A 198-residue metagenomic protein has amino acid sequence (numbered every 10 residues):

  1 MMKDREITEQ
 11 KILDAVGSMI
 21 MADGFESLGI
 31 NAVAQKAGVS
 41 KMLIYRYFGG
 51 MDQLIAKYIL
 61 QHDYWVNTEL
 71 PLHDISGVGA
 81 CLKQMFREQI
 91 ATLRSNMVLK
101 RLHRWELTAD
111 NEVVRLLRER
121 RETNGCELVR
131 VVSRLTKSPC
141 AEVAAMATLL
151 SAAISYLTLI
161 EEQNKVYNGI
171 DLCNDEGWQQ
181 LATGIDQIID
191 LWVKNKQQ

Functional and structural regions predicted by a protein language model:
M1-D23, S27-K36, Q53-A56, T68: Basic, helix-initiating cap at the start of DNA-binding domains
A37-F48: Short hydrophobic/aromatic patch on the recognition helix
L54-H62, L117: Alpha-helical DNA-contacting segments of helix-turn-helix folds
V66, L70, M97-R101, I154-V166: Short amphipathic alpha-helical interaction/hinge segments
V66-L72, N111-K137, A144-A145, Q179-T183: Amphipathic alpha-helical packing segments from all-alpha helical-bundle domains
L70-S95, L99, S138-L150: Hydrophobic alpha-helical connector segments
A91-V129, D171-W178: Short secondary-structure transition hinges
V132-D186, K196: Hydrophobic/aromatic-rich alpha-helical bundle segments in the mid-to-C-terminal region
